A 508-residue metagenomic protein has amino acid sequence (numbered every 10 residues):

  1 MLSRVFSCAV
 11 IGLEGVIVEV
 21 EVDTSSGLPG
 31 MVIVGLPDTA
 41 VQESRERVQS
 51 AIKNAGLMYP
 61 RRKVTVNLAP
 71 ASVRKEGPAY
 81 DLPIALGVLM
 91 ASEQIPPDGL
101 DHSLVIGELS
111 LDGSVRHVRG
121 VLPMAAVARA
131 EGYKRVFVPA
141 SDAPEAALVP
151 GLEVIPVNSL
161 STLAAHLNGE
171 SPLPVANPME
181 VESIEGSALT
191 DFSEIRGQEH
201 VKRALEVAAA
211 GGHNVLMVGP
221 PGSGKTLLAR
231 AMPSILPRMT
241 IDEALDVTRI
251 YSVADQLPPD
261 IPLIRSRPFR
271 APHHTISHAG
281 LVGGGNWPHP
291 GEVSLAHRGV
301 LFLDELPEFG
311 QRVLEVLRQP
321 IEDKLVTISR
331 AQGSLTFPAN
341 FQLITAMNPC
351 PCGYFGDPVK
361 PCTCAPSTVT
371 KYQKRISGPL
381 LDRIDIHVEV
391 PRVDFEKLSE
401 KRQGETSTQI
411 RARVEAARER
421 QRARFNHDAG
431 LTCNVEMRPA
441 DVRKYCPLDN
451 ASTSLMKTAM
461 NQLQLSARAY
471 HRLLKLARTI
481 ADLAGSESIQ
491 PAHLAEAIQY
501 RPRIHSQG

Functional and structural regions predicted by a protein language model:
M1-L216, P220-T226, S329, A469-Y470 (+2 more regions): Peripheral, non-AAA+ core regions of ATP-driven protein-machinery
V18-T24, L281, D385-V388: Short beta-strand elements
V34-R45, M58-P60, N67-G77, P288 (+1 more regions): Basic, amphipathic alpha-helical bundle interface domains used for macromolecular binding and assembly
D112, L303-G310, G353: Catalytic P-loop NTPase motifs of RecA-like helicase/translocase cores
G169-V207, G211, R238-V293: P-loop NTPase nucleotide-binding/switch module
M217-P258, D323: Walker A/P-loop
R298, D304-E305, V316: Walker B catalytic acidic pair
